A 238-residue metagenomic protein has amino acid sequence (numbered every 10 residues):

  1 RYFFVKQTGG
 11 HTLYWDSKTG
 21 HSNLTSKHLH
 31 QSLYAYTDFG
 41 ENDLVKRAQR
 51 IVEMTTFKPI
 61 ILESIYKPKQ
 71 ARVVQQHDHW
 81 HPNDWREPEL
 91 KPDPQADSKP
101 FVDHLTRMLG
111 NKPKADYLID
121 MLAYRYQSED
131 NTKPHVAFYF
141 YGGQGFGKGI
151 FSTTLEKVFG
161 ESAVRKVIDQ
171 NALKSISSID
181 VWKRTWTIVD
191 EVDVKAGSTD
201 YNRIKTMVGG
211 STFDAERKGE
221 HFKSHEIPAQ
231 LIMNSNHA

Functional and structural regions predicted by a protein language model:
R1-L109, P113, I179-V181, F213: N-terminal nucleic-acid engagement/recognition segments and initiation subdomains in replication, restriction
F4, E161-K166, G210-A215: Short secondary-structure junctions
Q70-I188, K195, D200-Y201: P-loop NTPase catalytic core of nucleic-acid-dependent motor ATPases
Q127, G160, G209-G210, N236: Residues at helix-coil transition
S177-W182, E216-N234: AAA+/SF3 P-loop NTPase mechanochemical coupling elements
D193-V194, N236-A238: Conserved nucleotide-binding/hydrolysis micro-motifs of P-loop NTPases
Y201-K223: Conserved catalytic/switch belt of AAA+ P-loop NTPases
